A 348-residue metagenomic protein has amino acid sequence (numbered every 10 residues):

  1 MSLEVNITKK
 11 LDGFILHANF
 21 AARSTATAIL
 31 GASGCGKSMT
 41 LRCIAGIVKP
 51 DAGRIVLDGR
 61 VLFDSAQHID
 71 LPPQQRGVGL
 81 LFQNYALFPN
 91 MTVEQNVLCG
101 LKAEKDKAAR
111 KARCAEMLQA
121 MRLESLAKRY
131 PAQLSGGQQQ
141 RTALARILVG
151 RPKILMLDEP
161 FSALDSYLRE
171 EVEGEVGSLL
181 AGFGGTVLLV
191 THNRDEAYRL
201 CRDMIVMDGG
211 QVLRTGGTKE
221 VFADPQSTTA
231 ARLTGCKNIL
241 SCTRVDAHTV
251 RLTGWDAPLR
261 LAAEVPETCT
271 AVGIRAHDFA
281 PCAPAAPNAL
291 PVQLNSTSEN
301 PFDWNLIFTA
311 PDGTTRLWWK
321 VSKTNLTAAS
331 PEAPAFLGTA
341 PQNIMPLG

Functional and structural regions predicted by a protein language model:
V5-A26, L30-A32, S38-M39, G46-K49 (+3 more regions): Non-catalytic connector elements of ABC transporters
A28, D70-P72, R76-A86, L188: ABC nucleotide-binding domain signature
S38-L41, R141-T142: ABC ATPase nucleotide-binding domain helices that frame the ATP-binding cleft
R42-C43, D203: The short alpha-helix immediately C-terminal to the Walker A/P-loop
V48-K49, V56, K102, A181: A position-specific signal in ABC ATPase nucleotide-binding domains
R54-R76: ABC ATPase NBD Q-loop/coupling interface
G77-G79, N90-T229: ABC ATPase nucleotide-binding domains
F222-D246, G273: C-terminal boundary and immediately downstream tail of ABC-type ATPase nucleotide-binding domains
